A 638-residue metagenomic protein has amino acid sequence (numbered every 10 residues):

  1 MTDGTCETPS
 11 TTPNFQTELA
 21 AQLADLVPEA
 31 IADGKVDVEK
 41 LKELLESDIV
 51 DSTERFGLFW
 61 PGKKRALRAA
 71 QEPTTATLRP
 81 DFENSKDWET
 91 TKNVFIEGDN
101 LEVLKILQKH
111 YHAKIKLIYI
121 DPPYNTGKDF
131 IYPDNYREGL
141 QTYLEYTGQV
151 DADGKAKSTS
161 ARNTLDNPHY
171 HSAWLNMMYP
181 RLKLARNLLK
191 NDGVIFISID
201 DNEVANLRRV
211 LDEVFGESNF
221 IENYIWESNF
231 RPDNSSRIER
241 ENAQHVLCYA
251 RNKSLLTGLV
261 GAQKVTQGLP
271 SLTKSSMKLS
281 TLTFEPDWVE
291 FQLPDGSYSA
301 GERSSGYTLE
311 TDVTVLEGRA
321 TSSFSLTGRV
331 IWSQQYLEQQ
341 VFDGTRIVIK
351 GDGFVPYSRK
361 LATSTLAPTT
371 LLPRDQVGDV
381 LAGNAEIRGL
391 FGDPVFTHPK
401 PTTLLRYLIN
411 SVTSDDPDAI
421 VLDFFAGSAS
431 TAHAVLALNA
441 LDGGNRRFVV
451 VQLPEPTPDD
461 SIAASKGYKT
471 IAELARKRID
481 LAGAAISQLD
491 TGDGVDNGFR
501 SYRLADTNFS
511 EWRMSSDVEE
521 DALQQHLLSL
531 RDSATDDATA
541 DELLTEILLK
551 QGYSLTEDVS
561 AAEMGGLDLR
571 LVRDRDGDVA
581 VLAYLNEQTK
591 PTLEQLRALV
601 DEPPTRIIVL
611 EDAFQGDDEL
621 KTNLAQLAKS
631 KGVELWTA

Functional and structural regions predicted by a protein language model:
M1-Y119, Y124-P180, L610-F614, K631 (+1 more regions): DnaQ-like (DEDDh/DEDDy) 3′-5′ exonuclease domain used for proofreading and 3′-end trimming on nucleic acids
D3-G4, W60, N100, D134-L144 (+4 more regions): Conserved S-adenosyl-L-methionine
K114-I131, L211, V421-V435, L548: Conserved proline-anchored active-site loop of SAM-dependent methyltransferases that bridges a beta-strand
K114-V194, N202, S218, Q244 (+4 more regions): SAM-dependent methyltransferase catalytic-core segment centered on the flexible catalytic loop and adjoining short
L140-K155, T159, A362-T403: Active-site-adjacent "gating/activation" loops or surface patches in catalytic cores
K190-D192, D201-A262: Signature of N6-adenine DNA methyltransferases within the class I
N229-D233, N242-H245, N252-R388: Active-site-adjacent helix-turn-beta-strand microarchitecture at beta-sheet edges that either contains or buttresses
A437-A638: PRPP-dependent phosphoribosyltransferase catalytic core
